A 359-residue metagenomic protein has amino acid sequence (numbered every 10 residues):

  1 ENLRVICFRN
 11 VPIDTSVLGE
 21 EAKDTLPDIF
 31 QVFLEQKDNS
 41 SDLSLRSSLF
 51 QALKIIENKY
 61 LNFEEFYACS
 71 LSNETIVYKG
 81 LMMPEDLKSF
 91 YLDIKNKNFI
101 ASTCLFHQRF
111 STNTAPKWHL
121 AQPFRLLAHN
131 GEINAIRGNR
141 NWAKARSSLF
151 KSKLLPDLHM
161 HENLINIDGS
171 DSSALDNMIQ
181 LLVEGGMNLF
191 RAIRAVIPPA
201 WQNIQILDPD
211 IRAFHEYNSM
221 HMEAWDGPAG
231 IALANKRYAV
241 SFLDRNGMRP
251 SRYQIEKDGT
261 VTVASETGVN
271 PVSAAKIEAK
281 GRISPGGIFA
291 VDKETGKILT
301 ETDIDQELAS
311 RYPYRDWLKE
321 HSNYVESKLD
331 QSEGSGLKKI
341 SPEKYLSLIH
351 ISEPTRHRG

Functional and structural regions predicted by a protein language model:
E1-S102, F106-Q108, T112, L158-P228 (+1 more regions): Extended, highly charged
Y78-G80, D86-F90, N113-W118, Q122 (+10 more regions): Short helix/loop capping segments that flank catalytic or ligand/cofactor-binding pockets
C104, H119-I133, R137, S219 (+1 more regions): Conserved catalytic micro-motifs used in adenylation/nucleotidyl-transfer and phosphoryl/amide- and methyl-transfer
N134-I179, F214-Y217, H221, A232 (+1 more regions): Catalytic or ion-translocation cores adjacent to nucleophile or general acid/base/metal-coordination motifs in diverse
W142-L164, G296-R315, V325-Q331: Internal insertion modules embedded within essential enzymes
R194-Q202, L233-R237, I304-E307, Q331-G336: A glycine-rich phosphate-binding loop feature that marks nucleotide/adenosyl-phosphate handling sites
E216-E223, P228-I231, R237, E266-T302 (+3 more regions): Phosphate/diphosphate-binding loops
I349-G359: Single conserved hydrophobic/aromatic residue that forms the stacking wall/gate of nucleotide- or nucleobase-binding
